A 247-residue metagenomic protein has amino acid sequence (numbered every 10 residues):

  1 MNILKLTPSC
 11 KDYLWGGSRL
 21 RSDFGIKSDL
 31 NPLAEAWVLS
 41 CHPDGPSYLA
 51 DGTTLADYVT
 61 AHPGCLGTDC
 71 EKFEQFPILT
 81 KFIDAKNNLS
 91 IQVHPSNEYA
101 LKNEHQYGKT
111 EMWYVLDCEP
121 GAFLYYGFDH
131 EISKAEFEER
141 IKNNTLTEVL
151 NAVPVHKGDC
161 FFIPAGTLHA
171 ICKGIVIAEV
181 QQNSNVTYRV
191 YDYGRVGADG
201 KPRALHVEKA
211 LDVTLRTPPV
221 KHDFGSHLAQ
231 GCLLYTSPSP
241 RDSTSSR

Functional and structural regions predicted by a protein language model:
M1-I132, D192-G231: Transition-metal
H94-P95, C118, P164-G166, V180: Fold-independent oxyanion-binding glycine-rich loops and adjacent beta-strand/coil segments at enzyme active sites
M112, A170-Y193: A short hydrophobic beta-strand segment most commonly corresponding to one strand of the jelly-roll/cupin
C118-H156, F162: Intrinsically disordered, low-complexity linker/loop segments enriched in Gly/Pro and charged/polar residues
V155-K173: Conserved metal-binding segment of the jelly-roll/cupin
Y235-D242: Conserved small/polar residues in nucleotide/adenosyl-binding loops
